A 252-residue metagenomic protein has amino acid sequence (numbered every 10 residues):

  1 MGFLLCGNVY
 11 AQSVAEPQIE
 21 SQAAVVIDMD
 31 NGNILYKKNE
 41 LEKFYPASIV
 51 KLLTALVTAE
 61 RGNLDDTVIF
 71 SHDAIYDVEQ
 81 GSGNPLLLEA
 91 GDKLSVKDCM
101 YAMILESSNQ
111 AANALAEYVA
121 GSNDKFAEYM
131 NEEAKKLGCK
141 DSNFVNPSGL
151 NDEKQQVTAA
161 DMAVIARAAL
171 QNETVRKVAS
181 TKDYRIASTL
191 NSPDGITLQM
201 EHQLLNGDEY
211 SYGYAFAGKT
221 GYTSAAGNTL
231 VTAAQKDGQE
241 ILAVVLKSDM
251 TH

Functional and structural regions predicted by a protein language model:
M1-A11: Sec-dependent N-terminal signal peptides of Gram-positive bacterial secreted proteins and lipoproteins
G2, A15-P17, G195, A234: Sterically constrained small-residue positions within well-ordered secondary structures of folded domains
G2, I19-A23, E42-Y45, D77 (+2 more regions): Short linear motifs at secondary-structure transitions and domain/linker junctions
L4, V78-Q80, L88, N146 (+2 more regions): Generic detector of intrinsically disordered, low-complexity, polar/charged segments
L5-C6, N31, I75, I241 (+1 more regions): Generic "edge-of-domain/loop-turn" microfeature
Y10-A160, V164-E173, K236: Active-site-adjacent loops and short helices of periplasmic peptidoglycan-processing enzymes
C139-N143, N151-H252: Domain-terminus/edge residues, biased toward the C-terminal soluble/receptor-binding domains of extracytoplasmic
